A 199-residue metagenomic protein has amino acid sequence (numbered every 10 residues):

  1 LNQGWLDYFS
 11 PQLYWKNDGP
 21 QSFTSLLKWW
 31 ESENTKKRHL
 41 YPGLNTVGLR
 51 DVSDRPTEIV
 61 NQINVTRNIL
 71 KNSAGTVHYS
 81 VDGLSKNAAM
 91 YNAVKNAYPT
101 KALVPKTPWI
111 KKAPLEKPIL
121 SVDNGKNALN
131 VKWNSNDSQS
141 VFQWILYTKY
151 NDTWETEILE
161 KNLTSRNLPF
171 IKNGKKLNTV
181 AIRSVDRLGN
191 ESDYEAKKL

Functional and structural regions predicted by a protein language model:
W5-G19, K36-I110: Substrate-binding cleft of secreted/luminal carbohydrate-active enzymes
K112-S121: Proline-enriched interdomain boundary motifs that mark the N-terminal boundary and often initiate the first structured
N127-S140: Conserved aromatic anchor
F142-L146: Short beta-strand elements bearing conserved aromatic residues within extracellular beta-rich modules
Y147-W154, R187: Change "in extracellular beta-sheet-rich domains … of secreted and cell-surface proteins" to "in beta-sheet-rich domains
E157-T164: Short beta-strand segments within Ig-like beta-sandwich modules, predominantly Fibronectin type-III
F170-E191: Beta-strand-rich modules
E191-L199: Edge beta-strands of extracellular beta-sandwich domains
